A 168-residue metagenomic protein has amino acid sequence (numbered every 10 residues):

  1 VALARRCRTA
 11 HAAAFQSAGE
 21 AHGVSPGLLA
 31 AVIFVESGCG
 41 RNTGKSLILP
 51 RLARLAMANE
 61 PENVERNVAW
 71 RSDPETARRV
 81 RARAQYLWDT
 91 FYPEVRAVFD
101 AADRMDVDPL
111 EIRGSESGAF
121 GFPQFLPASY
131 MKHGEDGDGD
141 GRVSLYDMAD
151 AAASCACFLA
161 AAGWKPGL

Functional and structural regions predicted by a protein language model:
V1-L168: Catalytic glycan-binding domains that act on GlcNAc-containing polysaccharides
